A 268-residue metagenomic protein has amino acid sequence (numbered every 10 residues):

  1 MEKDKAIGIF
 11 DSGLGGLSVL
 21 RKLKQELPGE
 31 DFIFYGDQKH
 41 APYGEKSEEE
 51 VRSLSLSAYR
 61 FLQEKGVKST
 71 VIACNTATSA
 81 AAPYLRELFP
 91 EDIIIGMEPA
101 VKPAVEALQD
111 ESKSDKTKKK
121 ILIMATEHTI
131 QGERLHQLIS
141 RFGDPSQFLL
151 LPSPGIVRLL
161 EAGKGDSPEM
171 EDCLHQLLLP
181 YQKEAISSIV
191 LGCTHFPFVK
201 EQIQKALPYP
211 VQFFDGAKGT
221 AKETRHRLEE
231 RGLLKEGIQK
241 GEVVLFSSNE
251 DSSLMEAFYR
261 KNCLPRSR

Functional and structural regions predicted by a protein language model:
M1-R268: Non-catalytic structural scaffold of enzyme domains
